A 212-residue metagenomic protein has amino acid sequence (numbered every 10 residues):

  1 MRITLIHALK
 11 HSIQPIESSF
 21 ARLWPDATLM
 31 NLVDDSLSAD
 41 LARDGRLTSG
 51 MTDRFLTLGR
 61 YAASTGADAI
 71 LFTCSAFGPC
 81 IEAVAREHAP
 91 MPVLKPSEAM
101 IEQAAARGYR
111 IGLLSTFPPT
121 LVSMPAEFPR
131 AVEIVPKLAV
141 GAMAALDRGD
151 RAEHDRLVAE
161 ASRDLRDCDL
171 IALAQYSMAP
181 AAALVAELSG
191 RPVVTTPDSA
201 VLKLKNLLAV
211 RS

Functional and structural regions predicted by a protein language model:
M1-S212: Non-catalytic structural scaffold of enzyme domains
